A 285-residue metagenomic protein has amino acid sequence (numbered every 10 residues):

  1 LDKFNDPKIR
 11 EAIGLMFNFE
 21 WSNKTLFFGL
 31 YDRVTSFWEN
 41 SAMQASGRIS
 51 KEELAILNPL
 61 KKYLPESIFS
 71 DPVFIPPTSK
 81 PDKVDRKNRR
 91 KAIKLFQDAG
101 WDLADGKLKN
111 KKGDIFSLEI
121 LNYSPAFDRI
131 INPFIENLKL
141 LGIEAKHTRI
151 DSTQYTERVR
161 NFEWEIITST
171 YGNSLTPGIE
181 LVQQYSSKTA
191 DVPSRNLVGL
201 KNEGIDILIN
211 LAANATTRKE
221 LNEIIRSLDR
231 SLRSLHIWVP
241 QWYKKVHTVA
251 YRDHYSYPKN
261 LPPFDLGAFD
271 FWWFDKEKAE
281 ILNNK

Functional and structural regions predicted by a protein language model:
L1-I9, D102, N214-A215: Short helix-loop capping/hinge motifs at secondary-structure junctions, enriched in acidic/polar residues
P7, R89-E119: Immediate post-signal peptide segment of exported/extracytoplasmic ligand-binding proteins
R10, L138-K139: Noncatalytic alpha-helical scaffolds and linker/capping helices
G14-P76, R90-I93, A126-E136, R158-K285: Detector for C-terminal structural segments
P77-K87: Hydrophobic alpha-helical membrane-insertion segments
D114-S124, A145-T148: Short, well-ordered beta-strand elements
G142: Short glycine-rich hinge loops at helix-strand junctions in the catalytic core of two-component histidine kinases
H147-E157: Short helix-initiation/N-cap motifs at beta->coil->alpha
